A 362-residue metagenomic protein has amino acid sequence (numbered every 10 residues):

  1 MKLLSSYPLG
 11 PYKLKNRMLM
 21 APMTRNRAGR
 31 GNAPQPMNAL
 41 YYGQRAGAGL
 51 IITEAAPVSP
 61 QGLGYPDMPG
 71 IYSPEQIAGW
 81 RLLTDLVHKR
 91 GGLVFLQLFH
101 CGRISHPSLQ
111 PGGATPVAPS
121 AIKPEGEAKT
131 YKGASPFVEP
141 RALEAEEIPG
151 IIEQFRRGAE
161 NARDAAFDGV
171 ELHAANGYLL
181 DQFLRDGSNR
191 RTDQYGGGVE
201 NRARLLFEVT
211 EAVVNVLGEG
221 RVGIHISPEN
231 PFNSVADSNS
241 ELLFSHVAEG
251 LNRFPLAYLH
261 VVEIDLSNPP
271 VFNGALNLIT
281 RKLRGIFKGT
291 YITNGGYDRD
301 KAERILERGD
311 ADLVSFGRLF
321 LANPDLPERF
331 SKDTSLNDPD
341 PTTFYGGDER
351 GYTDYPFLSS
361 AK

Functional and structural regions predicted by a protein language model:
M1-K362: Flavin-dependent oxidoreductase catalytic cores
